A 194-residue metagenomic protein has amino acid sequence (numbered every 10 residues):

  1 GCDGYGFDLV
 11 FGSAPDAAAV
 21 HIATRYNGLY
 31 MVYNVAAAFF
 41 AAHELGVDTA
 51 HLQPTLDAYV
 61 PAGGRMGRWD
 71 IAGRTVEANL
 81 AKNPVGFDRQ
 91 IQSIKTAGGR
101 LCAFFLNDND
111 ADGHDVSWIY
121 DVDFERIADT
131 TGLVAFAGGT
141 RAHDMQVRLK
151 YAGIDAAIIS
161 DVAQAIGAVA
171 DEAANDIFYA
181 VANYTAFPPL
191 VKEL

Functional and structural regions predicted by a protein language model:
G1-H21: Extended acidic/charged loop-beta regions that coordinate divalent cations and stabilize anionic phosphate/carboxylate
H21-L29, V76: A short glycine/serine-rich beta->alpha loop
Y26-A37, A62-G64: Short glycine/threonine-rich catalytic loop with a Thr-x-Gly-x-Asp
N34, A38, V134-A135, A180: Residue-level signal for inorganic ion chemistry
V35-L45, Q90: Buried hydrophobic packing segments
A41-A81: Gly/charged, well-structured mid-domain segments that form the phosphate/adenylate-handling core of ATP-dependent
A62, L80-I158: Active-site beta-alpha connecting loops in nucleotide-dependent enzymes
A182-L194: Glycine/aspartate-rich loop-and-adjacent alpha/beta segment that forms the canonical ThDP
